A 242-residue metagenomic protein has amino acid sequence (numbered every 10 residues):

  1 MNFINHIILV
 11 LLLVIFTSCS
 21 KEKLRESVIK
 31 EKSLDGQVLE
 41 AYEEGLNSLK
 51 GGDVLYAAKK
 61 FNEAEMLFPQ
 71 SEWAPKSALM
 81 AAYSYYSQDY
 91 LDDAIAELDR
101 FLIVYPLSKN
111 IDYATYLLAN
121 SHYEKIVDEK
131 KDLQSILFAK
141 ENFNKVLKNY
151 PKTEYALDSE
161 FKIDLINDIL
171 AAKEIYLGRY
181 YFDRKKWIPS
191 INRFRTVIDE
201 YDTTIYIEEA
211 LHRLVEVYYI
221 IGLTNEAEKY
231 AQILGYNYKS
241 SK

Functional and structural regions predicted by a protein language model:
M1-C19: Sec-dependent bacterial lipoprotein signal peptides
S18-K242: Acidic, polar-rich low-complexity tracts and alpha-helical solenoid repeat scaffolds
